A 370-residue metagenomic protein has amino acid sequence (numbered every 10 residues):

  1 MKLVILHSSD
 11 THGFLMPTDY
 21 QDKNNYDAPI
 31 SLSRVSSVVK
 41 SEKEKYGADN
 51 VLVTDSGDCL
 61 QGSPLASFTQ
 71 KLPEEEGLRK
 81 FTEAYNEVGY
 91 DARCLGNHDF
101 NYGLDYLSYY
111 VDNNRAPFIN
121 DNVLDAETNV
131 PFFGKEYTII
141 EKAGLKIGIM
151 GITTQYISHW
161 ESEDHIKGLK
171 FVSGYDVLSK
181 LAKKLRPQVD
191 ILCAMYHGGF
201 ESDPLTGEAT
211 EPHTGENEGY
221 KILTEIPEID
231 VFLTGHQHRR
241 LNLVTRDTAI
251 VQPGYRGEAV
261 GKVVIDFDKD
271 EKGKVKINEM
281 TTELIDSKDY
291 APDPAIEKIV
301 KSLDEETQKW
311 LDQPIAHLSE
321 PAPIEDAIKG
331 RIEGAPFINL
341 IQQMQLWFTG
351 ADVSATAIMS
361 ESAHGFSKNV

Functional and structural regions predicted by a protein language model:
M1-D289, I332-I338, Q342-M344: Acidic, metal/ion-coordinating pockets
F267-N369: A short C-terminal boundary segment appended to hydrolase-like catalytic domains
